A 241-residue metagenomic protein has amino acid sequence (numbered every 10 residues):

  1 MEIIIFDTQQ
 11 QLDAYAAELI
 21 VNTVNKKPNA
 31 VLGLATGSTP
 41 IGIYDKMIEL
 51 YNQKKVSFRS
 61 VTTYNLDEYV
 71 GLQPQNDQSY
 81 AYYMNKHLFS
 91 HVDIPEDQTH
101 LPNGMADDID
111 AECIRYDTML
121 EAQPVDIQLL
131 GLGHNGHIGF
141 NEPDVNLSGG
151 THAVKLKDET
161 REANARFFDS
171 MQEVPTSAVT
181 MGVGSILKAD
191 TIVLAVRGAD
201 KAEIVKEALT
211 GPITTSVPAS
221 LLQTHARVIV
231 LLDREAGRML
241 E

Functional and structural regions predicted by a protein language model:
M1-L32: N-terminal glycine-/serine-/threonine-rich phosphate-binding loop
K26-N52: Glycine-rich N-terminal segment of FAD-binding domains in flavoprotein oxidoreductases, spanning the beta-loop-helix
A30, S38-T39, I43, M119-P143: A glycine-rich beta-strand to alpha-helix segment that forms a phosphate/ribose-binding loop at ligand/cofactor sites
G33-G37, N65, P102-N103, L129-L132 (+2 more regions): Short beta-strand segments
S38-T39, Y69, H134-H137, A199-D200 (+1 more regions): Short glycine-rich anion-binding loops that position phosphate/pyrophosphate groups of nucleotides and phosphorylated
F58-Q128: Ligand-binding beta-strand-loop-alpha-helix segment within the catalytic cores of soluble metabolic enzymes
G139-V183: Class I SAM-dependent methyltransferase SAM-binding "motif I" and its flanking Rossmann-like core
G182-G184, K188-E241: ATP/nucleoside-binding phosphotransfer catalytic cores, i.e., glycine-rich phosphate-binding loops
